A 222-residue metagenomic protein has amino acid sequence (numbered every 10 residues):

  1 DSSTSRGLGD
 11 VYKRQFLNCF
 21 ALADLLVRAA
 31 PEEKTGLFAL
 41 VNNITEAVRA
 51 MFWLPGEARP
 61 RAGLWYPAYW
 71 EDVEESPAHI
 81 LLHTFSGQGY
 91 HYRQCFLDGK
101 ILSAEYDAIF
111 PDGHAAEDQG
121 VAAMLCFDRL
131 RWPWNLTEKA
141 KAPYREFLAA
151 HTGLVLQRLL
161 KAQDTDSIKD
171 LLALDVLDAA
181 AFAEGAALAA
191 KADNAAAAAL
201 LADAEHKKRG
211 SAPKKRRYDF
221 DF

Functional and structural regions predicted by a protein language model:
D1-Y12: Short, small-residue-biased leader/transition segments that mark boundaries at the very start of proteins
S3, Q15-D170, L174, A179-F222: N-terminal capping/linker segments that flank leucine-rich repeat
